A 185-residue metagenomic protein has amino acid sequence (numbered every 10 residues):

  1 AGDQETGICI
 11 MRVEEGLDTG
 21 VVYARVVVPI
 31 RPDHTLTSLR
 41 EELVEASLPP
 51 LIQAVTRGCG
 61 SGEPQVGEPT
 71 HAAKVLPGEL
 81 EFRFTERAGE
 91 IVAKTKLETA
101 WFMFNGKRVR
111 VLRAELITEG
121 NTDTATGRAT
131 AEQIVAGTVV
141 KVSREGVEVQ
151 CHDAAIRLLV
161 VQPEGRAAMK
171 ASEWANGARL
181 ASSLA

Functional and structural regions predicted by a protein language model:
A1-G20: Short, glycine-/small-residue-rich phosphate/pyrophosphate-handling segment
G2, R57-S61, G165: Short loop/turn hinge sites at secondary-structure boundaries
D3-Q4, C59, T99, R179: Residue-level recognition of short, well-ordered coil/turn positions that link secondary-structure elements
I8, T37-R40, I52, N176-R179 (+1 more regions): Short, surface-exposed, polar/charged, turn-prone segments marking secondary-structure boundaries
E15-G120: Active-site-proximal loop/hinge segments within enzyme catalytic domains
E79, F84-A185: An anion-binding loop in the catalytic cleft
